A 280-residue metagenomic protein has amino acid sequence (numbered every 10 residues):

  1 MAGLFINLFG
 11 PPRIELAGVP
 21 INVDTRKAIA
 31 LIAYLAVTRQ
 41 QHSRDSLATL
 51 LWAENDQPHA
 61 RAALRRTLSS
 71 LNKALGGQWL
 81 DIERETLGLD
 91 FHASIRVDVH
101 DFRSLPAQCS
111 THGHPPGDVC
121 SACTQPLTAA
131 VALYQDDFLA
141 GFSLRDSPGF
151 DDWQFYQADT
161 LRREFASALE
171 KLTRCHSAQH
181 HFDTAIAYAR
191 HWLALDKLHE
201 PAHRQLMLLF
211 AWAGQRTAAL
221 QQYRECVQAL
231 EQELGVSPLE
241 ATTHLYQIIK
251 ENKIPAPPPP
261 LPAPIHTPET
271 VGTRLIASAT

Functional and structural regions predicted by a protein language model:
A2, P20-N22, K27, A33 (+3 more regions): Intrinsically disordered, charged and Pro/Gly-enriched terminal/linker segments that flank large helical-solenoid
L4-N7, Q78-E83: Short beta-strand
L8-P20: Short, Lys/Arg-enriched N-terminal segment that forms or immediately precedes the first helix of a structured domain
L16-G18, G76, I82: Structural motif
L35-L47: Short capping segments at the starts of secondary-structure elements
R65-L68, N72-G76, V227: C-terminal flanking helix
K73, G77-Q78, E170-R174: Short, charge-rich, low-complexity alpha-helical interaction segments
